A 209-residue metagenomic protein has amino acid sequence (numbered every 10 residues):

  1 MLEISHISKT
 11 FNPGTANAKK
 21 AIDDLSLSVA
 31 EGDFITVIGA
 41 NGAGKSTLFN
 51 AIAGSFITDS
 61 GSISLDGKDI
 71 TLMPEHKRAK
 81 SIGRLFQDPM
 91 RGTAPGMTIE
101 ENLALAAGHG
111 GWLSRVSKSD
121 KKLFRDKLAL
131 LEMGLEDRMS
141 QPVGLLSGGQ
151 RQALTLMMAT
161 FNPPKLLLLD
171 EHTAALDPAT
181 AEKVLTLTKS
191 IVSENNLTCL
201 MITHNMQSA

Functional and structural regions predicted by a protein language model:
M1, T10-D24, P74: A short, flexible loop at the N-terminus of ABC-type nucleotide-binding domains that lies
T15, D69-G83, R91, P95 (+1 more regions): ABC ATPase NBD coupling module
I38-A40: The feature captures the beta-strand-to-loop junction immediately N-terminal to the Walker
A53: Helix-to-loop junction immediately C-terminal to a conserved catalytic motif
G61-D69: Conserved ABC transporter NBD signature motif
F161-K165: A short, proline-enriched helix->beta-strand linker immediately N-terminal to the Walker B motif in ABC-type P-loop
L167-D170: Catalytic Walker B motif of ABC-type/P-loop ATPase nucleotide-binding domains
T203-H204: H-loop/switch region of ABC-family ATPase nucleotide-binding domains
